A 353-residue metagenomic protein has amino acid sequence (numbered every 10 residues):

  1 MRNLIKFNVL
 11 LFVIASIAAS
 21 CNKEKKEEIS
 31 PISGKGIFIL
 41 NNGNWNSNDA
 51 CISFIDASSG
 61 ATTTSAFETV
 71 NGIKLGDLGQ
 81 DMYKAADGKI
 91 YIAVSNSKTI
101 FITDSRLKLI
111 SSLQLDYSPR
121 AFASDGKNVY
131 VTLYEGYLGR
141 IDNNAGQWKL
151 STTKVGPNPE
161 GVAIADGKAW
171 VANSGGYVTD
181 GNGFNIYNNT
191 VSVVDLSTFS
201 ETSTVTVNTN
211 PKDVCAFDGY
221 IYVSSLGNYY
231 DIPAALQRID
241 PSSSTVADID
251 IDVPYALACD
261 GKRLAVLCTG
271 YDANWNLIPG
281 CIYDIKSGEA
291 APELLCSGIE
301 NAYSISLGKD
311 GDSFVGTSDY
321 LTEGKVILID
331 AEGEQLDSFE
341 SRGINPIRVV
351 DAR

Functional and structural regions predicted by a protein language model:
M1-V9: Bacterial N-terminal signal peptides that target proteins for export
F12-A15: Processing junctions and N-termini across compartments
I17-S20: C-terminal motif of bacterial Sec signal peptides marking the signal peptidase cleavage site
N22-R353: Predominantly soluble domains enriched in secretory-pathway, periplasmic, or organellar proteins
